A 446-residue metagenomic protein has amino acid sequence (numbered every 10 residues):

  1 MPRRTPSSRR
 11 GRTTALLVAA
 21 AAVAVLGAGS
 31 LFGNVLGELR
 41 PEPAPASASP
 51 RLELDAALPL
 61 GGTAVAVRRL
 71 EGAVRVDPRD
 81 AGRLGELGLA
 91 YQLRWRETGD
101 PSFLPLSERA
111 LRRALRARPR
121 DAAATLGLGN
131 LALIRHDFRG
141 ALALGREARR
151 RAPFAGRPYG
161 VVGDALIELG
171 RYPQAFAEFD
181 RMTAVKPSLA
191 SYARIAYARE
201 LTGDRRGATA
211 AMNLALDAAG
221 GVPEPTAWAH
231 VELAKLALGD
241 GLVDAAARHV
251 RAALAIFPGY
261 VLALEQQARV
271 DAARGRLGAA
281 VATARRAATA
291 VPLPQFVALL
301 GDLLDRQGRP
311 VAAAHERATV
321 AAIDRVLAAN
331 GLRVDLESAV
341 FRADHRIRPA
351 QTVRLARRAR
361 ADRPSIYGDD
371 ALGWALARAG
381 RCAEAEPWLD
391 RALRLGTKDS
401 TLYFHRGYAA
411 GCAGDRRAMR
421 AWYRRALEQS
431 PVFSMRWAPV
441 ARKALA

Functional and structural regions predicted by a protein language model:
R4-A117, A123, A143, P431-V432 (+2 more regions): N-terminal leader/linker segments that initiate helical-solenoid repeat arrays
T63, E97, L104, F138 (+8 more regions): TPR-repeat structural position
P78, P119, P153, K186-P187 (+9 more regions): Short coil turns that delineate tetratricopeptide repeat
G82, L89, A123, R157 (+10 more regions): Start-of-helix register in tetratricopeptide repeats
E86, G127, V161, R194-I195 (+7 more regions): Canonical tetratricopeptide repeat
L89, L93-R96, N130, D164 (+8 more regions): Residue-level recognition of tetratricopeptide repeat
L93, D100, I134, E168-L169 (+9 more regions): Register position in tetratricopeptide repeats
